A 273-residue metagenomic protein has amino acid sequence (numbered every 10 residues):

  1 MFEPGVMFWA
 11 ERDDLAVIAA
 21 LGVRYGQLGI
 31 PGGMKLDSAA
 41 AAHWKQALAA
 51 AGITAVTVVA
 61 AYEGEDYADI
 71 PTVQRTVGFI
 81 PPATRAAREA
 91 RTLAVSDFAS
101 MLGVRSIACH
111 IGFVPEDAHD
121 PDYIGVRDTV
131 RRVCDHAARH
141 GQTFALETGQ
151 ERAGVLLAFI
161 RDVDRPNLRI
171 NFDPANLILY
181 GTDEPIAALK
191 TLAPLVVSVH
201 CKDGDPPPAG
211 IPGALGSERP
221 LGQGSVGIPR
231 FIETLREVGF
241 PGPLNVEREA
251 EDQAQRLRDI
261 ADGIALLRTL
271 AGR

Functional and structural regions predicted by a protein language model:
M1-S100, A138, P194, V226 (+1 more regions): N-terminal pre-domain/capping segments
F2-F8, G26-L28, A55-A60, I107-C109 (+4 more regions): Hydrophobic faces of well-ordered beta-strands that scaffold small-molecule active sites in alpha/beta enzyme cores
V6-L15, G29-H43, D66, V114-A118 (+4 more regions): Acidic-and-aromatic substrate-binding clefts and catalytic sites of carbohydrate-active enzymes
A10, D69-R169: Active-site acidic/histidine proton-transfer and metal-coordination neighborhood in alpha/beta enzyme cores
V23, A99, V104, V196 (+2 more regions): A structural motif
Y25-G26, V58, R127-S225, G272: Acidic/histidine-rich catalytic cores of soluble enzymes
A51, L102, R139-H140, P166 (+2 more regions): Helix C-cap/helix->beta junction micro-motif
P206-P207, S217-R219, G242-D252: Active-site clefts of carbohydrate-active enzymes
